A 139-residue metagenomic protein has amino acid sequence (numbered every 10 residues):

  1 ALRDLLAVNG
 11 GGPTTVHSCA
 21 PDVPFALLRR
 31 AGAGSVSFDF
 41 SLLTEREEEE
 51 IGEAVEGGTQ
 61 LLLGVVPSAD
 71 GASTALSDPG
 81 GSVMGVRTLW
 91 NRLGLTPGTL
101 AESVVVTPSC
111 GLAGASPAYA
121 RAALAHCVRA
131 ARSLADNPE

Functional and structural regions predicted by a protein language model:
A1-E45: Active-site loop segments of alpha/beta catalytic cores
A31-N137: Catalytic-face loop-and-helix region of soluble metabolic enzyme cores
